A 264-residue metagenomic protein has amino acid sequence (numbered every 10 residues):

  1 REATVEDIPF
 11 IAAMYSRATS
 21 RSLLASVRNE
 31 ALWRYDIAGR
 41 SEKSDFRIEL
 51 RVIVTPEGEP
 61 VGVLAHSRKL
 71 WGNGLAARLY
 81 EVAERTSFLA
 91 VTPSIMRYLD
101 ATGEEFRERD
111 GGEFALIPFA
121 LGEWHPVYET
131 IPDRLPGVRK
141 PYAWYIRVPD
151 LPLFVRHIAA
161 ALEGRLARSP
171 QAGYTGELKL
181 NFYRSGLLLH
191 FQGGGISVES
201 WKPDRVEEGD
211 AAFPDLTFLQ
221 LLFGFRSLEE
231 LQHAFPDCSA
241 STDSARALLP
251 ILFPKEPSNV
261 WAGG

Functional and structural regions predicted by a protein language model:
E2-G264: Intrinsically disordered, low-complexity, positively biased terminal segments
